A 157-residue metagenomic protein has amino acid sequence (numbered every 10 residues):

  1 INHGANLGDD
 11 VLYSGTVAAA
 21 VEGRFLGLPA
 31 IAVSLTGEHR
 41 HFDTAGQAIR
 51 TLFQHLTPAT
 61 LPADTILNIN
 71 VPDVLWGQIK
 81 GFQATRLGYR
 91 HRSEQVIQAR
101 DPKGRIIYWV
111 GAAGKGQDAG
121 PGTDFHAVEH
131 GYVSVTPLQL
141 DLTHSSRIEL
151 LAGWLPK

Functional and structural regions predicted by a protein language model:
I1-N2: Active-site/ligand-binding-proximal alpha/beta "capping" segment
A5, E38, V74: Surface-exposed, flexible loop/turn segments at secondary-structure boundaries
A5-S14: Glycine/threonine-rich flexible loop motifs
S14-V17, A152: Glycine-rich, phosphate-binding/catalytic loops in enzymes
A19-G23: Hydrophobic/aromatic ligand-binding patch that stacks against planar heteroaromatic rings of cofactors or nucleotides
R24-A45: Glycine-rich phosphate/pyrophosphate-binding loops and their adjacent beta-strand/loop elements at enzyme active sites
T44-K157: Electrostatically charged, flexible surface regions
